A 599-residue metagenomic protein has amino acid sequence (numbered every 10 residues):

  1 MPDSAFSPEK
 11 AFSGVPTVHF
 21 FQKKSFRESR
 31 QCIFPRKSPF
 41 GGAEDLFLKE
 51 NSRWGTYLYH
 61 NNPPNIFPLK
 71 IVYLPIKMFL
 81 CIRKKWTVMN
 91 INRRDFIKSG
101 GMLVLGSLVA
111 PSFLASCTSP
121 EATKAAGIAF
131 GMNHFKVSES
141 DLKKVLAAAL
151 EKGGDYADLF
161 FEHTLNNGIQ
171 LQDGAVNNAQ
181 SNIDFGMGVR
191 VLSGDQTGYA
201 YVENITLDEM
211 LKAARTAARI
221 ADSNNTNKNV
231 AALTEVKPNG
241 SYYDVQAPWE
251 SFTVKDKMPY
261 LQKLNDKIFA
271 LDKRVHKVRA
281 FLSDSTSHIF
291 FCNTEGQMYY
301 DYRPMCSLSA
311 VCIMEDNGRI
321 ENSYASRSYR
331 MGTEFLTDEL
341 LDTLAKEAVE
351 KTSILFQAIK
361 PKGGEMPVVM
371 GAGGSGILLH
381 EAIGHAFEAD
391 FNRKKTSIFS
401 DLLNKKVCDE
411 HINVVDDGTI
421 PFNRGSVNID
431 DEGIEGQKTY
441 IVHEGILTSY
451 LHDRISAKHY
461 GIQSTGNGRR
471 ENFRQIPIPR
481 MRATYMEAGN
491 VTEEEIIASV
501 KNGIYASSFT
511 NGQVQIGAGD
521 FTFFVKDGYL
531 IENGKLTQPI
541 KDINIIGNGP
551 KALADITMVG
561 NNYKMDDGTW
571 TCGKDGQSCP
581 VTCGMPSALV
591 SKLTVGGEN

Functional and structural regions predicted by a protein language model:
P2-S7, A11-S13, T17-F21, S25-F26 (+7 more regions): Intrinsic disorder/low-complexity segments
I33, Y73, F79-C81, N90-N599: N-terminal small-residue-enriched
